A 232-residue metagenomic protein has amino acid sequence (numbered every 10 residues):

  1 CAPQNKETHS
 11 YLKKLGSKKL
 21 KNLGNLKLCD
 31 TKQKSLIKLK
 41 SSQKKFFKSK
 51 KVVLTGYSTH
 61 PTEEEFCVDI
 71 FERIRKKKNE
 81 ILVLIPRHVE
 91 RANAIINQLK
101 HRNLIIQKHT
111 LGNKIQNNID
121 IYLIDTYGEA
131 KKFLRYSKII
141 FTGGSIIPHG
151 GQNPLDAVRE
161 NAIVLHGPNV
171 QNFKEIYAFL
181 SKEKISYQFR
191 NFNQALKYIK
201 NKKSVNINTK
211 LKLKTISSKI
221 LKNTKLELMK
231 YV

Functional and structural regions predicted by a protein language model:
C1-V232: Nucleotide-activated sugar donor-binding and catalytic core shared by glycosyltransferases and related lipid-linked
